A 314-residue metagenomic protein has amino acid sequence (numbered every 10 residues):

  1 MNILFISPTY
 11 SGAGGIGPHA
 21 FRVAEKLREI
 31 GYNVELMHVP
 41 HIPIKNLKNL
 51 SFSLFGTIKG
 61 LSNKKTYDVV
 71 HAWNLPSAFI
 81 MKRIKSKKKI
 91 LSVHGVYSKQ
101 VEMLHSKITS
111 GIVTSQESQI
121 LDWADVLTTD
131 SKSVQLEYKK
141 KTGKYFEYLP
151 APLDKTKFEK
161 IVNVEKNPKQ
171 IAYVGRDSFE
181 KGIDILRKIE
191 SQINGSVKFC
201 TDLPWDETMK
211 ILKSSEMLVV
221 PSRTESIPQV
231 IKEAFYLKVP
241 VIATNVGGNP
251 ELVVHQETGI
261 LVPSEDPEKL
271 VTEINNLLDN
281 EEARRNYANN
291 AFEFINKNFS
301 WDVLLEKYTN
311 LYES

Functional and structural regions predicted by a protein language model:
I58-L61, I108-L127: Membrane-proximal helix-turn-helix segments that form the acceptor-binding/catalytic region of lipid-linked
V69-H71, I84-E102, T128: Active-site proximal beta-strand in glycosyltransferases
S133, P152: Carbohydrate-associated surface elements
V164-K181, R187-E190: Conserved donor-binding/catalytic core segment of Leloir-type glycosyltransferases
R223: Aromatic "clamp/platform" in nucleotide-sugar-dependent glycosyltransferases that forms part of the donor/acceptor
P240-A243: Short hydrophobic beta-strand element within catalytic cores of glycosyltransferases and related nucleotide-activated
H255-Q256, I260-P267, N276-E281: Conserved acidic donor-binding segment of nucleotide-sugar-dependent glycosyltransferases
K269, N276, A283-N298, L304-N310: A short, well-ordered alpha-helix in the C-terminal region of glycosyltransferases
